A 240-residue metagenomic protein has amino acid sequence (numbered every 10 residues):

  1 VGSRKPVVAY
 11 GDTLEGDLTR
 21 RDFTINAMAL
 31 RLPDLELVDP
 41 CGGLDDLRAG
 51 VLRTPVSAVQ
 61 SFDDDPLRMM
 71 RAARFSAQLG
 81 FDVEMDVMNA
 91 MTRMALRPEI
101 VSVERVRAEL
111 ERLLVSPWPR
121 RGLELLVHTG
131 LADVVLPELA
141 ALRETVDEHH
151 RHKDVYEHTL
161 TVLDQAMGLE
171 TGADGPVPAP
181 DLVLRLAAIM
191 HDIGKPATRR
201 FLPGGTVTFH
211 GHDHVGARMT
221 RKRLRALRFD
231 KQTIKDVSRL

Functional and structural regions predicted by a protein language model:
V1-L240: Catalytic cores of the polymerase beta-like nucleotidyltransferase superfamily and closely associated nucleotide
